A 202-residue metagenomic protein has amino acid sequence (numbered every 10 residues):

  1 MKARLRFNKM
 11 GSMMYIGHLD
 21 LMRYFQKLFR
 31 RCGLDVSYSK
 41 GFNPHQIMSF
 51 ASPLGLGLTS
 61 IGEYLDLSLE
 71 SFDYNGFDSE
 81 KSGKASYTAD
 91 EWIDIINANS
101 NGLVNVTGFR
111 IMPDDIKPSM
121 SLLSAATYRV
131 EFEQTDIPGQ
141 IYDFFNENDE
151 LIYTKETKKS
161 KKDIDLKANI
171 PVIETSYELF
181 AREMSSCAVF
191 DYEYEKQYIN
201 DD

Functional and structural regions predicted by a protein language model:
M1, C32, P44-Q46, I61-L65 (+2 more regions): A generic structural signal for short beta-strands and their flanking turns/coil linkers
A3-N8, L67, S124-F132: Short glycine-/aliphatic-rich beta-strand segments at the starts of folded cytosolic domains
R6-S12, I16-D20, R31: Extended, well-folded interaction surfaces typified by the phenylalanyl-tRNA synthetase beta subunit core
Y15, G57-L58, S119-S121: Short, solvent-exposed beta-strand/turn "edge" segments of beta-rich domains on protein surfaces
L28-D35: Secondary-structure boundary elements
V36-S71, P113-D115: Short, charge-patterned binding micro-sites
D78, G83-D202: An aromatic-glycine-centered, glycine-rich loop/turn in mixed alpha/beta architecture
